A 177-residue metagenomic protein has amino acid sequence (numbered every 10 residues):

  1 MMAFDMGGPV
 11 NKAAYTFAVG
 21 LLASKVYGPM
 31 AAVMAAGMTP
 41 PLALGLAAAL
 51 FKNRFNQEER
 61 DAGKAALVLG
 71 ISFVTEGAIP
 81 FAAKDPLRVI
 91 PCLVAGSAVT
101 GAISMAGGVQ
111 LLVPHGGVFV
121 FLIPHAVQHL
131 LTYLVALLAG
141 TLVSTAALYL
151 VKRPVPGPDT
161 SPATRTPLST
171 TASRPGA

Functional and structural regions predicted by a protein language model:
M1-P162, P167-L168, A172-G176: Pore-lining transmembrane helices
